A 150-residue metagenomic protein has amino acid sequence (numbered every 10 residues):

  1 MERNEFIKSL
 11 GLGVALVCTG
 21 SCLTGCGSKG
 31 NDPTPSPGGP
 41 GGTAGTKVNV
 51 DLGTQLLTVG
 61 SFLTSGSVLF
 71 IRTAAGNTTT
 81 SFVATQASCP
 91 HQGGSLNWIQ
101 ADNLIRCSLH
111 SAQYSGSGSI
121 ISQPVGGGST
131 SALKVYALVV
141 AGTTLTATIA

Functional and structural regions predicted by a protein language model:
M1-S9, G13, V17-V48: Bacterial Sec-dependent N-terminal signal peptides
K29-A101, S131-A150: N-terminal pre-ligand scaffold of iron-sulfur
W98, Q113-S119: Iron-sulfur (Fe-S) cluster-binding segments and ferredoxin-like electron-carrier domains, especially [2Fe-2S]
N103-H110, I121-L133: Short cysteine/histidine-rich metal-coordination sites, predominantly Zn2+-binding motifs
S111-Q113, T144: Short, flexible active-site-adjacent loop segments at beta-strand->alpha-helix junctions, enriched in small/polar
